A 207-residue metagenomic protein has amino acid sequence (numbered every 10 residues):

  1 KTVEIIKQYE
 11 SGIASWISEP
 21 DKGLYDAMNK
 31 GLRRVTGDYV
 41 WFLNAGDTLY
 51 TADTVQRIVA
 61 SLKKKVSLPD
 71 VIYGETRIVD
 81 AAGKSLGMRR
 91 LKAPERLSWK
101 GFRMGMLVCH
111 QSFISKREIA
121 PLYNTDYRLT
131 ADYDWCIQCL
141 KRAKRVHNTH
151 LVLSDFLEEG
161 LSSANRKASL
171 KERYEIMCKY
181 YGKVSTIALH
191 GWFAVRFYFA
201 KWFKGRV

Functional and structural regions predicted by a protein language model:
K1-S18, K22, K30, K63: Acidic donor-binding segment of Leloir-type glycosyltransferases
T2, M28, T51-I58, A82-G83 (+2 more regions): Acidic donor-diphosphate engagement hotspot in glycosyltransferases and nucleotidyltransferases that stabilizes
V40: Short aromatic/hydrophobic "clamp" motif used to bind/position activated sugar donors
N44-T48, E75: The conserved acidic donor/metal-binding loop of glycosyltransferases
A52-L86: Conserved donor NDP-sugar-binding/catalytic core segment of glycosyltransferases
G74, M88-E172: Conserved nucleotide-sugar donor-binding catalytic segment
C178-V207: Membrane-proximal basic amphipathic "stem/tether" segments
